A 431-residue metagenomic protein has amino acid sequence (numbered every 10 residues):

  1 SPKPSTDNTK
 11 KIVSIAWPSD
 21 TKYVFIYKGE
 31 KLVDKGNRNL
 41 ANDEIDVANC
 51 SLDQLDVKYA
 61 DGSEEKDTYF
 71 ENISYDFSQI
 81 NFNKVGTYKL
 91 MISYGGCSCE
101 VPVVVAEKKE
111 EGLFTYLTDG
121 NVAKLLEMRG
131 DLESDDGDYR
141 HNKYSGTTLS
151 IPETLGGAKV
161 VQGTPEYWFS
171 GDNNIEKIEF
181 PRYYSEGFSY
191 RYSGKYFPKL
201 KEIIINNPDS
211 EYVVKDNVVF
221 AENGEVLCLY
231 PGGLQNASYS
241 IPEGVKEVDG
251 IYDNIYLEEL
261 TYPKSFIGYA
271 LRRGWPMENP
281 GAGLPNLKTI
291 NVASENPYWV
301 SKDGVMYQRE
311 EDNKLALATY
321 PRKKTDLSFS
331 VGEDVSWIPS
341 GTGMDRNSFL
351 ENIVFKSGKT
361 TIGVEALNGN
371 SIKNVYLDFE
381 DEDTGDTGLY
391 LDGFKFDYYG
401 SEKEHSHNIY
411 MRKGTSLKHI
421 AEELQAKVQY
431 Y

Functional and structural regions predicted by a protein language model:
S1-D7: Ser/Thr/Gly/Pro-rich low-complexity, disordered linker/stalk segments of secreted and cell-surface proteins
T9-S63: Solvent-exposed, low-complexity, repeat-rich "mucin-like" stalks and linkers
T21-Y23, R38-L40, D61-V101, V105: Serine/threonine-rich, repeat-prone extracellular segments and beta-strand-based repeat modules of secreted/surface
T21-Y23, T115-N121, K143-V161, G171-G187 (+11 more regions): Structural signature of tandem-repeat unit edges
C50-A60, Y167-S170, I251, T342-D345: Acidic, Ser/Thr
V105-G112: Extracellular interdomain linker/stem segments of modular secreted and single-pass surface proteins
